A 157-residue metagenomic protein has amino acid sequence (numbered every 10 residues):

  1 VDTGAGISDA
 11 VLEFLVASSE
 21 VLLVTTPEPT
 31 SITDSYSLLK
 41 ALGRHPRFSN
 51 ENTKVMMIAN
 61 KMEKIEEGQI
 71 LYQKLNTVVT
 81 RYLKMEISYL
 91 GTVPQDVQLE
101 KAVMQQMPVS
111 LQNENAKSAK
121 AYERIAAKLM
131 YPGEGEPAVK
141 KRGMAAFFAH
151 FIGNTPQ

Functional and structural regions predicted by a protein language model:
G4-G91: Conserved catalytic-core segment of NTP-binding enzymes
A5-I7, V97, N113: Short, well-ordered turn and helix-capping elements at secondary-structure junctions
R47-E51, I70-Y72, E100-M107, R124 (+1 more regions): A general structural signal for short secondary-structure boundary/capping elements
I58-N60, Q105-Q112: Short hinge/gating elements
V78, Y82, D96, K128 (+1 more regions): Phosphate/oxyanion-binding loops and surfaces in catalytic or ligand/nucleic-acid-binding neighborhoods
L83-P108, Y122: Beta-strand-loop-alpha "switch" segments that mediate conformational coupling across diverse proteins
P108-Q157: NTP-binding/hydrolysis catalytic cores, primarily Walker-type P-loop NTPases
